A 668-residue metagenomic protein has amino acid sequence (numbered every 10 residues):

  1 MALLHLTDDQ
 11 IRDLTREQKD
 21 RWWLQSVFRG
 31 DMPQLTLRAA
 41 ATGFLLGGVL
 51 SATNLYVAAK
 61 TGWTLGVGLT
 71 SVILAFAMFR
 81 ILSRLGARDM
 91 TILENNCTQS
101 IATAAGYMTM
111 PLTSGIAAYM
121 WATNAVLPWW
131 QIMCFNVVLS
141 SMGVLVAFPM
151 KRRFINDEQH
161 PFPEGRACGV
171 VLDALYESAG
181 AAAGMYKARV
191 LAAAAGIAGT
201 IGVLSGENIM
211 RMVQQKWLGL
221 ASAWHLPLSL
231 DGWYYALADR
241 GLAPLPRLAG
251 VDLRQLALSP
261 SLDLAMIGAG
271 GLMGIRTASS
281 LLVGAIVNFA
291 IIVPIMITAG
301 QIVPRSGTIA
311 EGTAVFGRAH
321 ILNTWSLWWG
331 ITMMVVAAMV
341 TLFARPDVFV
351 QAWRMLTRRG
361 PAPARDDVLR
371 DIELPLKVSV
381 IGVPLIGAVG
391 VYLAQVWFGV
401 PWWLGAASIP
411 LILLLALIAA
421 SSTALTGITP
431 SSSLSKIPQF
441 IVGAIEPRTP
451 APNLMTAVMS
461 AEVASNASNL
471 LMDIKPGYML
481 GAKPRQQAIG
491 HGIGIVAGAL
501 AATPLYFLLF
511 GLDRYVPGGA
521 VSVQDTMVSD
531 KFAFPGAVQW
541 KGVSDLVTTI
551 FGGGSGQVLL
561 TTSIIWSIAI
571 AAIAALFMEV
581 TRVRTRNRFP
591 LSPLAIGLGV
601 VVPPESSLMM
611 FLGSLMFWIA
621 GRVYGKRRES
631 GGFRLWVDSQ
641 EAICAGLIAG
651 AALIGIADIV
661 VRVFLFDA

Functional and structural regions predicted by a protein language model:
M1-A668: Alpha-helical multipass membrane-protein architecture
